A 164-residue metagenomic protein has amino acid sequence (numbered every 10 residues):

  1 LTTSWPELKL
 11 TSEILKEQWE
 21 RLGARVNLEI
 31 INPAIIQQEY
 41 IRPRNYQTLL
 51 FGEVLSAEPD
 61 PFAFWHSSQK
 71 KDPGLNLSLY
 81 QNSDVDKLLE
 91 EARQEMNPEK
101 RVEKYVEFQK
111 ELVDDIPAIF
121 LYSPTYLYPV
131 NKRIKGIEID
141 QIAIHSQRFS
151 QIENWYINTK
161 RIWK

Functional and structural regions predicted by a protein language model:
L1-T3, V26-N32: Short beta-strand-to-loop elements that line the ligand-binding cleft of bilobed periplasmic-binding protein-like
T3-E17, A34-K164: Detector for C-terminal structural segments
I14-L28: Short alpha-helix C-terminal cap/hinge motif
